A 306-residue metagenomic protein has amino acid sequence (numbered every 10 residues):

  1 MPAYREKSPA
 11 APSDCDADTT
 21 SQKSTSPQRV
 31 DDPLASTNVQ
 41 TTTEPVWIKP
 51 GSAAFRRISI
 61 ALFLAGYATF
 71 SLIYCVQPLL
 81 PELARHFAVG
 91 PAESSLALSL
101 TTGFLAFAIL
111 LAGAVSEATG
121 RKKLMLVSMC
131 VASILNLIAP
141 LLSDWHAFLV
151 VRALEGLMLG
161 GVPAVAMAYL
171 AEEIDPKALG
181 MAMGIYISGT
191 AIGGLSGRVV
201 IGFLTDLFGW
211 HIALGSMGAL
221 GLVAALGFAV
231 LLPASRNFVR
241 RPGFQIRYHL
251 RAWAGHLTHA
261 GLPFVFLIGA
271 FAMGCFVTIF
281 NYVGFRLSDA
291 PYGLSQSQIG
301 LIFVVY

Functional and structural regions predicted by a protein language model:
T43-S52, P233-F266: Juxtamembrane intracellular "pre-TM" segments in multi-pass secondary transporters
R57-P91, A112, I279-F285: Extracytoplasmic
Y74, T102-L110, G194-L195, Y306: Residue-level signature of mid-helix packing/kink "hotspots" within the transmembrane helices of 12-pass Major
L83-A84, V115-S116, V200-F208, S288: Interfacial helix-cap and linker-helix signal at transmembrane-aqueous boundaries of multi-pass secondary transporters
F107-W145: Conserved MFS/SLC helix-loop-helix module at the cytosolic interface between two early adjacent transmembrane helices
D144-R152, V265: Short hydrophobic/alpha-helical segments at membrane-entry points of transmembrane helices in Major Facilitator
A147, P176, I185-L232: Helix-loop-helix hairpin linking two adjacent transmembrane segments in secondary transporters
V151-T190: Cytoplasmic helix-loop-helix junction between adjacent transmembrane helices in 12-TM secondary transporters
